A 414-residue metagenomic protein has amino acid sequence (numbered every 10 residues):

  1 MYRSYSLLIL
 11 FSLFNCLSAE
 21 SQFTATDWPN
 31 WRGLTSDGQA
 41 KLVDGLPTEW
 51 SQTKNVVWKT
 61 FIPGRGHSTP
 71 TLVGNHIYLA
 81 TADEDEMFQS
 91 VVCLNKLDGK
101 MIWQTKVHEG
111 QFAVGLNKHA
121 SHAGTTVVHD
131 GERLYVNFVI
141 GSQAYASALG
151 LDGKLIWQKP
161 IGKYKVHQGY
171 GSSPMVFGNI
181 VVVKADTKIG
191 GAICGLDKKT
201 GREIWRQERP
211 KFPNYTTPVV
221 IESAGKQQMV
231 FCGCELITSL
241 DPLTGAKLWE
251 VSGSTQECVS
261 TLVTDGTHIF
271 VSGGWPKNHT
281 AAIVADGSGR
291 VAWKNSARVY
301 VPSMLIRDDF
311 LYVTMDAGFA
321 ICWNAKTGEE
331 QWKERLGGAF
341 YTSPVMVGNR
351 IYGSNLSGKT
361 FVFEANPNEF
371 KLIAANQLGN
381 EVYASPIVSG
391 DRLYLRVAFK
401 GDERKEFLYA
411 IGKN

Functional and structural regions predicted by a protein language model:
M1-S4: Positively charged n-region of N-terminal signal peptides that target proteins for export
S6-C16: Bacterial N-terminal signal peptides
A19-N414: Noncatalytic, solvent-exposed loop/strand surfaces of beta-propeller-type extracellular/periplasmic domains
